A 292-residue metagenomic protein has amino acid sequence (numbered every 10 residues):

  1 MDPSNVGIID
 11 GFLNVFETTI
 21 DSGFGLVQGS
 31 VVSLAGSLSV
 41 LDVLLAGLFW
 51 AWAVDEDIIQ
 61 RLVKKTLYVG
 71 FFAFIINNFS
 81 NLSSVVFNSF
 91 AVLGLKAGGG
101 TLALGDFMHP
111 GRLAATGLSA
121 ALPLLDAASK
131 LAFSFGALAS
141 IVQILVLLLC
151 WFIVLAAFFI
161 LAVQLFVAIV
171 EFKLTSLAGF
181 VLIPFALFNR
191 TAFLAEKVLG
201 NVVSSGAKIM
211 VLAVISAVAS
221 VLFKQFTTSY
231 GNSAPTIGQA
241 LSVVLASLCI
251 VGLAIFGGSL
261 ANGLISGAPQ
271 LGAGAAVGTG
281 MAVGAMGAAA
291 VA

Functional and structural regions predicted by a protein language model:
M1-L44, L48-F49, V54-D57, A91: Binding/recognition "hotspot" determinant
V6-T18, V85-T101, L147-F158, I183-N201: Hydrophobic alpha-helical transmembrane segments
T18-G29, A53-R61, F135-S140, N189 (+6 more regions): Membrane-helix interfacial "entry" motifs
V43-T66, I153-A156, I160-F193: Hydrophobic transmembrane alpha-helix segments characteristic of membrane transport and insertion machinery
E56-I75, F79, E196-A207: Alpha-helical transmembrane segments and their helix-start/interface "positive-inside/aromatic belt" motifs in integral
Y68-I75, A178-V181, A276-T279: Small-residue-rich segments of transmembrane alpha-helices in multi-pass membrane proteins, especially helix faces
I75-L174, S205, V214-A273: Non-cytosolic segments of integral membrane proteins
I265-A292: Long, low-complexity, intrinsically disordered extramembrane tails
